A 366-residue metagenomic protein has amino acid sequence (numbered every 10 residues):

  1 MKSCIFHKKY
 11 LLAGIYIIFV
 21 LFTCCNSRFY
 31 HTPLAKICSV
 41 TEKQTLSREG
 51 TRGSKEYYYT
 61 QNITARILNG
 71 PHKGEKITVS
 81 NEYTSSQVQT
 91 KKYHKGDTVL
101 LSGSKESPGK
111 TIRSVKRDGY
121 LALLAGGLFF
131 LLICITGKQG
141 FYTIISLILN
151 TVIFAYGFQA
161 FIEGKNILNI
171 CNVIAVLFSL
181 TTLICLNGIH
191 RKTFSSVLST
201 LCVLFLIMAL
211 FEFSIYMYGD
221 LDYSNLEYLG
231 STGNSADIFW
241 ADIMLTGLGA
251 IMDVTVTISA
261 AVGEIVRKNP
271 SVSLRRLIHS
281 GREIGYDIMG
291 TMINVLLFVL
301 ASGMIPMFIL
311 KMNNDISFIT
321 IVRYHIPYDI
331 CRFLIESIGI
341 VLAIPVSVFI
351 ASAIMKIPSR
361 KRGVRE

Functional and structural regions predicted by a protein language model:
M1-L34: Hydrophobic secretory-pathway targeting helix
L34-Y93: Membrane-cytosol interface segments
T84-G119: Extended, hydrophilic extramembrane loops/domains of integral membrane proteins
V99-L101, R113, A122, V256-V322: Helix-loop-helix junctions within the multi-pass membrane cores of secondary transporters/permeases
L101-R113, G127-G140, G157-K165, E264: Short juxtamembrane and helix-loop transition motifs at transmembrane-helix boundaries in membrane proteins
F129-F130, K138-L229, G233-T246, A250: Transmembrane alpha-helical segments that form the functional core of multipass membrane systems
N150, I170, C202-I207, W240 (+5 more regions): Hydrophobic alpha-helical transmembrane segments of multipass membrane transporters and ion channels, focusing on
E283, D287-G290, V299-E366: Hydrophobic alpha-helical transmembrane segments of membrane transport and translocation systems, primarily multi-pass
